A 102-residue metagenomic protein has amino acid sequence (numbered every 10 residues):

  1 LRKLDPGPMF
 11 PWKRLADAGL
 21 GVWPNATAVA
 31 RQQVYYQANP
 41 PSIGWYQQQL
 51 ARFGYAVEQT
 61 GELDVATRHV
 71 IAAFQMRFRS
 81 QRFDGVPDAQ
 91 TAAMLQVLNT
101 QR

Functional and structural regions predicted by a protein language model:
L1-R102: Cell-envelope/ECM-targeting effectors and their regulatory/trafficking segments
